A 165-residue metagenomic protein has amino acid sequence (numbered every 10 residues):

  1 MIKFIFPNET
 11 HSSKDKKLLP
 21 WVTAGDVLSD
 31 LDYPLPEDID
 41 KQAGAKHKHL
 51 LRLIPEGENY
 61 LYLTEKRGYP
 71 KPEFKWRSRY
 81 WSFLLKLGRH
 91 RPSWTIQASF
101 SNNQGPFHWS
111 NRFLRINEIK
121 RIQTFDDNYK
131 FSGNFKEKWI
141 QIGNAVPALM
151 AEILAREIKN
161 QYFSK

Functional and structural regions predicted by a protein language model:
M1-E137, Q141, A145-K165: S-adenosyl-L-methionine-dependent DNA methyltransferase catalytic core
